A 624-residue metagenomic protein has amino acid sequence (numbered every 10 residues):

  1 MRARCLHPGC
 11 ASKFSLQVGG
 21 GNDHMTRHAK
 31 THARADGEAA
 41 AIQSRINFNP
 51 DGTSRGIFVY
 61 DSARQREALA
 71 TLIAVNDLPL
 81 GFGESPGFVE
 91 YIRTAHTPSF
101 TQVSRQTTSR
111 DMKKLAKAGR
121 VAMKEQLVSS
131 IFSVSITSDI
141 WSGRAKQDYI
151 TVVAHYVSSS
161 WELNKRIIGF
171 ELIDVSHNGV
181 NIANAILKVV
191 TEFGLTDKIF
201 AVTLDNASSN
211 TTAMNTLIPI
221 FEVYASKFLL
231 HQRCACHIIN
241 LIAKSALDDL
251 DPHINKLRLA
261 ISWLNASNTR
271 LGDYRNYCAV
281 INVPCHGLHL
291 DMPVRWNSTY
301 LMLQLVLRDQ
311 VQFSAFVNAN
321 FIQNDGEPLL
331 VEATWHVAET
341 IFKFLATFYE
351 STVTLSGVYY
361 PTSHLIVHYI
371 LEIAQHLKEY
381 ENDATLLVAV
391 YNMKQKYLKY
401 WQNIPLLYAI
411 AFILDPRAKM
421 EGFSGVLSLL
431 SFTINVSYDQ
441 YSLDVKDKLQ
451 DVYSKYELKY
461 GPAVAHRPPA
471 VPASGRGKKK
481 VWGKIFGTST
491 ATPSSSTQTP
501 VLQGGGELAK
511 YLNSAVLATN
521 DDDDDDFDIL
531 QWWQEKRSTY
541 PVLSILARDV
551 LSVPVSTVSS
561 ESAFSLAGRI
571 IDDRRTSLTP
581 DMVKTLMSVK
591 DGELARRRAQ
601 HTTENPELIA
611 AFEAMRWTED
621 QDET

Functional and structural regions predicted by a protein language model:
M1, A35-G83, E90-Y91, G477-K479 (+1 more regions): Long, low-complexity intrinsically disordered tails and linkers at domain boundaries
C5, M25, F88, S104 (+14 more regions): Mobile genetic element proteins and their domesticated derivatives, centered on retroelements and DNA transposons
P8-K13: Short Cys/His-rich metal-coordination motifs, predominantly Zn2+-binding knuckles/fingers
L16-Q43: C-terminal recognition-helix end and immediately following basic linker of small zinc-binding "finger" domains
F58, N76, L80-A279, H286 (+2 more regions): Active-site neighborhood segments
E67-A70, E222-V223, A279-H286, Y397 (+1 more regions): Short, hydrophobic/aliphatic alpha-helical segments
L163, G169-F170, D174, F200 (+5 more regions): C-terminal regulatory segments
L301-E327: Alpha-helical cores of eukaryotic small-GTPase signaling modules
